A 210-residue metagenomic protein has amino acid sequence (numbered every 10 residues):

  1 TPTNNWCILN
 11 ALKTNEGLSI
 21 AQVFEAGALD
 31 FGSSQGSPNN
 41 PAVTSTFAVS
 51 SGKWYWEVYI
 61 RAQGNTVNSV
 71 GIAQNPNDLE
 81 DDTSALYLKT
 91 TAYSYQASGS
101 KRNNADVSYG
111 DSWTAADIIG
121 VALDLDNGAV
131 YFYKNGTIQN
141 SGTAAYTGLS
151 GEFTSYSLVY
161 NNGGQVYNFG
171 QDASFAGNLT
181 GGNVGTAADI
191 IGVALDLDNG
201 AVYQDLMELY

Functional and structural regions predicted by a protein language model:
T1-Y210: PRY/SPRY (B30.2) beta-sandwich protein-interaction domains and their adjacent Ser/Pro/Gly-rich low-complexity linkers
